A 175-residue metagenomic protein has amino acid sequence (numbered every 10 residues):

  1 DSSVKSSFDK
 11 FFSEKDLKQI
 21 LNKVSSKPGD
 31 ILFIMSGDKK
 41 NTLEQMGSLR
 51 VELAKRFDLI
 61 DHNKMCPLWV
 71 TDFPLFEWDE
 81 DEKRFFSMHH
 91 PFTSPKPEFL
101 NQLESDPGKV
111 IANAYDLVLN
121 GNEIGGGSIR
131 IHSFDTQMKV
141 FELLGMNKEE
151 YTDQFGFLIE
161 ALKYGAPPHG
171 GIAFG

Functional and structural regions predicted by a protein language model:
D1-F174: Structured aminoacyl-transfer and RNA-binding surfaces used for tRNA recognition/handling in the translation apparatus
